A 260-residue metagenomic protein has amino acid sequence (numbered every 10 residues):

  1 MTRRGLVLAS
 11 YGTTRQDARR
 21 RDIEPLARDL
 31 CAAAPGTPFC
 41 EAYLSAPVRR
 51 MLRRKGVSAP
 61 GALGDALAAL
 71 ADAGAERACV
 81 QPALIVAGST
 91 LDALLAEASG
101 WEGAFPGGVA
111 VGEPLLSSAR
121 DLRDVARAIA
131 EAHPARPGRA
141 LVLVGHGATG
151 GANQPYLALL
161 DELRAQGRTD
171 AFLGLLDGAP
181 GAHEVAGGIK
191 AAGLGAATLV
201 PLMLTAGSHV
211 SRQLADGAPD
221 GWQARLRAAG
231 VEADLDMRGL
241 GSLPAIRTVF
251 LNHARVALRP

Functional and structural regions predicted by a protein language model:
M1-P260: Active-site-proximal alpha-helix that buttresses catalytic centers in soluble enzyme cores
